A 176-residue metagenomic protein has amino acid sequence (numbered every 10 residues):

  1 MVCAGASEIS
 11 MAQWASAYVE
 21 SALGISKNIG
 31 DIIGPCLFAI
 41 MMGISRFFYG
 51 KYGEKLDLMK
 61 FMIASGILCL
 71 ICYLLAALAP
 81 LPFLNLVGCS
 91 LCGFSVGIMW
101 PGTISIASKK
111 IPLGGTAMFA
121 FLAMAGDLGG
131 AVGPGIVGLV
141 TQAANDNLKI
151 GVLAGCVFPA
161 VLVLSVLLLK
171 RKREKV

Functional and structural regions predicted by a protein language model:
M1-C36, I40-G43: Extracytoplasmic gate region of multi-pass secondary transporters
V2, P35-I40, I67, A120-L128: Transmembrane alpha-helical cores of Major Facilitator Superfamily
V19-E20, Y52-G53, V137-D146: Interfacial helix-cap and linker-helix signal at transmembrane-aqueous boundaries of multi-pass secondary transporters
I44-D57, T141: Helix-to-loop junctions at the C-terminal end of transmembrane segments in multipass secondary transporters
K60-L75: Structural signature of the two symmetry-related core transmembrane helices
C72, F83-L91: Paired small-residue
I98-I111: Intracellular juxtamembrane helix-capping segments at the cytosolic ends of symmetry-related transmembrane helices
A154-V176: Multi-pass alpha-helical transporter architecture, strongest for 12-TM Major Facilitator/SLC carriers used
